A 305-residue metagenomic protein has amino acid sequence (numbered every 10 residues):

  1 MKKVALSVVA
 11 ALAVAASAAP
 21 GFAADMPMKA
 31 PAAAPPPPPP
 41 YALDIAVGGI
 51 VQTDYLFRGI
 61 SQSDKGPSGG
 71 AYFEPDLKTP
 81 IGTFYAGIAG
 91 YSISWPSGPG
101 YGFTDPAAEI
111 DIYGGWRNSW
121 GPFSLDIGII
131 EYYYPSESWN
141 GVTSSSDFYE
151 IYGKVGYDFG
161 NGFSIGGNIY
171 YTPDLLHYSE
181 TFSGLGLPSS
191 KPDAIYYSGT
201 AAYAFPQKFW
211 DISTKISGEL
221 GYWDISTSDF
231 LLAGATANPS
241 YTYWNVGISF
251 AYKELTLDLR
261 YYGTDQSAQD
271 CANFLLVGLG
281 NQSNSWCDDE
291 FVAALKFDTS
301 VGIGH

Functional and structural regions predicted by a protein language model:
M1-A42, S300-H305: Cleavable N-terminal export/targeting peptides
A24-M28, P37-T83, G87-P96: Short glycine/proline- and aromatic-enriched beta-strand/turn motifs that initiate or cap beta-hairpins
A34-D44, K78-Y85, S119-S124, F159-I165 (+2 more regions): Short loop/turn motifs that connect adjacent beta-strands in outer-membrane beta-barrel proteins
L43, K65-A71, P106-I110, F123 (+4 more regions): Residues that define the transmembrane beta-barrel architecture of outer-membrane proteins
L43-G49, T83-I88, I112, L125-G128 (+7 more regions): Transmembrane beta-strands of outer-membrane beta-barrel proteins
V51-F57, G90-S94, N118, I129-S136 (+7 more regions): Transmembrane beta-strands of outer-membrane beta-barrel pores
F57-D64, P96-I110, E137-S146, L176-P188 (+2 more regions): Outer-membrane beta-barrel translocator domains and adjoining extracellular loop/strand segments of Gram-negative
S283-H305: Outer-membrane beta-barrel "beta-signal"
